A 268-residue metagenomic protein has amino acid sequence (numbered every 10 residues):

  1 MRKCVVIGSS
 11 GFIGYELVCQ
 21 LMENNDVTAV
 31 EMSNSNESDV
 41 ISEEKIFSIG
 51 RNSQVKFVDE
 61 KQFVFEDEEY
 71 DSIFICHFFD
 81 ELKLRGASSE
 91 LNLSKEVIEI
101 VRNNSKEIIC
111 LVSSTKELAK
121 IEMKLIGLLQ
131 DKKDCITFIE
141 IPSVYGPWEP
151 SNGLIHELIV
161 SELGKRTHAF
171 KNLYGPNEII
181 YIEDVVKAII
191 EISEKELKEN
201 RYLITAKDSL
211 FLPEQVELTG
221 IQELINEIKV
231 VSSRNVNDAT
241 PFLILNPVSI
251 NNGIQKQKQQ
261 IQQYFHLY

Functional and structural regions predicted by a protein language model:
M1-E68: N-terminal Rossmann/SDR dinucleotide-binding element
V6-I7, I75, I108-S113, T137-S143 (+3 more regions): Structural signature of the Rossmann-like NAD(P)-dependent dehydrogenase/reductase core
Y15, C19-E23, E99, V160 (+1 more regions): Short, well-ordered alpha-helices that flank and scaffold nucleotide-derived cofactor binding pockets
D39-V40, L82-S88, P150-S151: Conserved catalytic-core motifs of eukaryotic protein kinase domains, centered on the activation segment
K45-F47, S53-V58, F63, E69-E90 (+1 more regions): NAD(P)H/NAD(P)+-dependent Rossmann-fold oxidoreductase cores
E69-D80, N92-E122: Conserved Rossmann-fold NAD(P)-dependent oxidoreductase catalytic core, especially the SDR/UDP-sugar
M123-E178, I182-V186: NAD(P)-dependent short-chain dehydrogenase/reductase
R166-Y268: C-terminal substrate-binding subdomain of Rossmann-fold SDR/epimerase-dehydratase oxidoreductases
